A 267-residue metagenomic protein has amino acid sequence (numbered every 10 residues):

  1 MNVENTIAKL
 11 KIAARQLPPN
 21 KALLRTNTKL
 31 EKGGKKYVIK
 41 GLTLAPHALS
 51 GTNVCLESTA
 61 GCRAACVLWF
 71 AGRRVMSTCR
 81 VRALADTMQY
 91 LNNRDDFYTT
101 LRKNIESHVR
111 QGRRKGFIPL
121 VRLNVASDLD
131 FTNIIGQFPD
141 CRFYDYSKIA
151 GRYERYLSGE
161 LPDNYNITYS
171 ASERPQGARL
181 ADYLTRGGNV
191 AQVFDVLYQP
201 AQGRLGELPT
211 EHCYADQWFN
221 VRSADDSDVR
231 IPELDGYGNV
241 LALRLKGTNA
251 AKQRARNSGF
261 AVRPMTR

Functional and structural regions predicted by a protein language model:
M1-R267: Class I S-adenosyl-L-methionine
